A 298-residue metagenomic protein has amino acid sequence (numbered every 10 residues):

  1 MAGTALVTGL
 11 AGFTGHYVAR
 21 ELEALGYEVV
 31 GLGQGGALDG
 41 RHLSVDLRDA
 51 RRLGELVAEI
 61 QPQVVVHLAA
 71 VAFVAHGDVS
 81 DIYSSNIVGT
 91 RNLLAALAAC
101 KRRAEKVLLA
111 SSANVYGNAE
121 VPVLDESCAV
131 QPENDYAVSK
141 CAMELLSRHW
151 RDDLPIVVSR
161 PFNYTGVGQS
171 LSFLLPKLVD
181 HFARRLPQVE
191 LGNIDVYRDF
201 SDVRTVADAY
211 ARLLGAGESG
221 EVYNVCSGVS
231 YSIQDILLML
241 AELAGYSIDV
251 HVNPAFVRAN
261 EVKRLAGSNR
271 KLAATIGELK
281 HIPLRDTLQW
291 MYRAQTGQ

Functional and structural regions predicted by a protein language model:
A5-L25: N-terminal Rossmann NAD(P)H-binding glycine-rich loop of SDR-like oxidoreductase domains
T8, L32, V65-A69, V107-A113 (+1 more regions): SDR active-site strand-loop-helix element
G36-D49: Rossmann-fold cofactor-recognition segment
L47-S85: NAD(P)H-binding glycine-rich loop region in Rossmannoid oxidoreductase-like domains and their noncatalytic homologs
R91-D135: Conserved Rossmann-fold NAD(P)-dependent oxidoreductase catalytic core, especially the SDR/UDP-sugar
V121-P122, L145-D199, V203-R212, L237-A241: NAD(P)-dependent short-chain dehydrogenase/reductase
D135-A142: Active-site helix of classical SDR
R184-Q298: C-terminal substrate-binding subdomain of Rossmann-fold SDR/epimerase-dehydratase oxidoreductases
